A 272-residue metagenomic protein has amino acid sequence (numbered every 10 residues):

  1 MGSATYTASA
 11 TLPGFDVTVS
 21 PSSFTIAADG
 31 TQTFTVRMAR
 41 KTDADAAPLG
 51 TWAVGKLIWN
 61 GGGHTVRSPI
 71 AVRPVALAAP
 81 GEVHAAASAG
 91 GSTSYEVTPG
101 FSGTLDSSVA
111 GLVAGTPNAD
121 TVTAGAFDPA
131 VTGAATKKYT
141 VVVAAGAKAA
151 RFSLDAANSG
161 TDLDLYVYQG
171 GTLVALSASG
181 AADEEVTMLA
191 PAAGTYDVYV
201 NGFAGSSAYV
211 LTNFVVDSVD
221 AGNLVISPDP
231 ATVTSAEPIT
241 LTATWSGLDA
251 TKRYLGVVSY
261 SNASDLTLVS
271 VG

Functional and structural regions predicted by a protein language model:
G2-V36, S107-V142, F152, G205-P238: Surface-exposed binding patches on compact interaction domains or structured appendages
G2-Y6, S68, K148-A150, T161-L165 (+4 more regions): Short beta-strand/loop motifs in extracellular/secreted proteins, especially within beta-sandwich accessory domains
A27-T31, A86-S102, G125, A130-A134 (+4 more regions): Solvent-exposed, conformationally flexible loop/turn segments
G30-F34, R40-T42, Y166-N213: Noncatalytic accessory or regulatory domains flanking protease catalytic cores in secreted, cell-surface, and selected
D43-P80, R253-G272: Terminal connector regions
P48-G55, G146-K148, P191-N201, G205-S207 (+1 more regions): A glycine-anchored, Pro-Gly-centered beta-turn/N-cap motif
N60, L77, G100-G115, K137-Y139 (+2 more regions): C-terminal edge strands of extracellular/lumenal beta-sandwich accessory domains
A130-L173, A181, V257: Acidic, Ser/Thr/Pro-rich low-complexity intrinsically disordered segments
